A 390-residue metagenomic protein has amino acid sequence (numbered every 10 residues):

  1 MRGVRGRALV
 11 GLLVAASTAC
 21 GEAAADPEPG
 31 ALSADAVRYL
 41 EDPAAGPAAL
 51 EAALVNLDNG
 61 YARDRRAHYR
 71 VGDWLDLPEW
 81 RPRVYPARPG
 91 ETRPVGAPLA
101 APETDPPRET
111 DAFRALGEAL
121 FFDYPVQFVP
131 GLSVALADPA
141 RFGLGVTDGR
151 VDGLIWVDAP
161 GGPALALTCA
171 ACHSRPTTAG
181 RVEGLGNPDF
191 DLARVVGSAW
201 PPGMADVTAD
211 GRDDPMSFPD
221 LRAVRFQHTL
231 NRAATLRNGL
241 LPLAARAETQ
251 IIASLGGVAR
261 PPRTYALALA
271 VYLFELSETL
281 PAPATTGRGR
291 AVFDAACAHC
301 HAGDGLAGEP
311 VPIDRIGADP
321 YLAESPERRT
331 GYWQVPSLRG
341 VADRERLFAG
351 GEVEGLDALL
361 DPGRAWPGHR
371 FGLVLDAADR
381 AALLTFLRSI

Functional and structural regions predicted by a protein language model:
M1-L9: Bacterial N-terminal signal peptides that target proteins for export
A8-T18: Bacterial N-terminal signal peptides
G21-I390: Periplasmic c-type cytochrome electron-transfer domains
